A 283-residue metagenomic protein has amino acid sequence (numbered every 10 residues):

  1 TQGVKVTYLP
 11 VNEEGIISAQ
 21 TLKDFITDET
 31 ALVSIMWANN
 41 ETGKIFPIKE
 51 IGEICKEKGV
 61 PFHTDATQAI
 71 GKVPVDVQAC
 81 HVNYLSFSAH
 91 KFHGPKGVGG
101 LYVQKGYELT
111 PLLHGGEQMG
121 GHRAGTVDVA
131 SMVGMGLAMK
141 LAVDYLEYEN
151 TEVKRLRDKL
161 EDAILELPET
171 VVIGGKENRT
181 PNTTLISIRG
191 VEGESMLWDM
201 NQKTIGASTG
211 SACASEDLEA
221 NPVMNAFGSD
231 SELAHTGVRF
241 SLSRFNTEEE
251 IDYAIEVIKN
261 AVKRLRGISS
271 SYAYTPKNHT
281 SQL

Functional and structural regions predicted by a protein language model:
T1-L283: Pyridoxal 5′-phosphate
